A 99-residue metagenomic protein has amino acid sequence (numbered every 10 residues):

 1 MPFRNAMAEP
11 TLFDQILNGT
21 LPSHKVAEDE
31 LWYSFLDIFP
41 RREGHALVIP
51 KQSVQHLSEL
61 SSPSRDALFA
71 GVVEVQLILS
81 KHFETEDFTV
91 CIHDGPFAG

Functional and structural regions predicted by a protein language model:
P2-G99: HIT superfamily nucleotide-processing domains
